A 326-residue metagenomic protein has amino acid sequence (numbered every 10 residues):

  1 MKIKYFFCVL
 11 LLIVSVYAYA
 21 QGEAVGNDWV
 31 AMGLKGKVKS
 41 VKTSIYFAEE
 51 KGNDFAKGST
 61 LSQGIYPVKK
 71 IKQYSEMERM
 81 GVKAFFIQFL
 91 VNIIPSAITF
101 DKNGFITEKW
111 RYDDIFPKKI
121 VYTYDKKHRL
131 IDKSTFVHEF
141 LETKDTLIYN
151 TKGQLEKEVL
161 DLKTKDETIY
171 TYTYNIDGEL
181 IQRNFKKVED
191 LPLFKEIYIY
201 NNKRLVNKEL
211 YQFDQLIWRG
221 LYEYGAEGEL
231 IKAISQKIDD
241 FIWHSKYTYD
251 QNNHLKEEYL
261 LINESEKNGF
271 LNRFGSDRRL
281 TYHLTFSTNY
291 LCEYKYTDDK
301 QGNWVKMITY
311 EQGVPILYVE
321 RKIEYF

Functional and structural regions predicted by a protein language model:
M1-V25: Bacterial Sec-dependent N-terminal signal peptides
Q21-F326: Buried hydrophobic residues that stabilize the cores of well-folded domains
